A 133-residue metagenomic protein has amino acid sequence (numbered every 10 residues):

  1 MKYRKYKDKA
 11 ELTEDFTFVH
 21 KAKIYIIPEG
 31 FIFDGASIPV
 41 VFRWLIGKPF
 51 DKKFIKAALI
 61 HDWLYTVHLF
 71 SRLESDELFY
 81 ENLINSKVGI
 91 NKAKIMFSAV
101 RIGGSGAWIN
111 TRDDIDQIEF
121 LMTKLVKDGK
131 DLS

Functional and structural regions predicted by a protein language model:
M1-S133: Extended terminal accessory/targeting regions
